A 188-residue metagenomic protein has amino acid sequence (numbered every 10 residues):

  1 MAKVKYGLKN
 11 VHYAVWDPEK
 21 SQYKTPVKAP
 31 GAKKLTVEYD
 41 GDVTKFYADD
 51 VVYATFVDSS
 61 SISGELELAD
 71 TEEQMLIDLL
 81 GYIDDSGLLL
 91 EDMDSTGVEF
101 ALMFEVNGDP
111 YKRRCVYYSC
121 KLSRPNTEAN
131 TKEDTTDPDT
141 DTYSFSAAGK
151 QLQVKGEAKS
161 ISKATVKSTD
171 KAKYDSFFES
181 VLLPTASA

Functional and structural regions predicted by a protein language model:
M1-L76, L122-T140: Solvent-exposed edge beta-strands and adjacent loop segments that serve as assembly or binding interfaces
K5, A29, Y39, L79 (+4 more regions): Intrinsically disordered, low-complexity segments enriched in small/polar residues
K24-A29, R114-C120, E157-T165: Short amphipathic beta-strand/extended segments with alternating polar/hydrophobic composition
D50, I77-G81, C115-Y117, E128-K132 (+1 more regions): Surface-exposed beta-strand edges and their flanking turn/coil or helix-capping segments
A54-Y118: Structured, beta-strand-rich domain cores that present glycine/charged loop surfaces used to bind extended ligands
P125-A188: Mixed-charge, glycine-accented linear interaction segment located at domain edges/termini
